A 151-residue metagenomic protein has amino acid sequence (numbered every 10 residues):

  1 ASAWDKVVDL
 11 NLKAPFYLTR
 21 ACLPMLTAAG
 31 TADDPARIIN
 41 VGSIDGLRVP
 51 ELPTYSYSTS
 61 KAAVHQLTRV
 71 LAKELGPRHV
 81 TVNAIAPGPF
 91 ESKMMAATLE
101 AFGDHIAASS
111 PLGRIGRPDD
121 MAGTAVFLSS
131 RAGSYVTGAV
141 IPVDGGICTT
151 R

Functional and structural regions predicted by a protein language model:
A1-V8, I106: Substrate-binding pocket helix/loop in short-chain dehydrogenase/reductase
T19, S60, T68: Active-site helix of classical SDR
P24, K73-E74, S134: Alpha-helical segment proximal to the catalytic Tyr-Lys
P35, G76, T81, V136-G138: Short, small/polar-rich loop/turn modules that mediate ligand/substrate recognition or access, typified
S43: Residue(s) in the substrate-gating loop at a strand-loop-helix junction that position the organic substrate next
V49-S58, V70: Active-site loop-to-helix junction immediately N-terminal to the catalytic Tyr of the SDR YXXXK motif in Rossmann-fold
V126, T137-R151: Short C-terminal tail/terminal secondary-structure segment of NAD(P)H-dependent dehydrogenase/reductase domains
